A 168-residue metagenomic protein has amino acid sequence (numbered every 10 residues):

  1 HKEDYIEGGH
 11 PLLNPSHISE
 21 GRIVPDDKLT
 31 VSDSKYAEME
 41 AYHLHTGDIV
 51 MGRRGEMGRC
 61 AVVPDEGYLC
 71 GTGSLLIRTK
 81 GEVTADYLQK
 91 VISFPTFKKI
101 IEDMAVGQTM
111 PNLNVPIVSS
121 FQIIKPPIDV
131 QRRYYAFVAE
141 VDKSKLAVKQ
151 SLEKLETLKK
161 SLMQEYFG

Functional and structural regions predicted by a protein language model:
H1-I23, K35-M39, M57: Low-complexity, Lys/Gly-biased intrinsically disordered segments
G9, D27, G71-G73: A generic structural signal for short beta-strands and their flanking turns/coil linkers
P11, F94-I123: Specificity-determining recognition surfaces
N14-P15, S34, M39-S93, G107 (+1 more regions): A short beta-sheet element
S16-T30, P64-D65: Short, basic/aromatic beta-hairpin or loop at an interaction surface
T46, Y87-K90, I100, S120 (+1 more regions): Short, solvent-exposed alpha-helical surface patches in well-structured domains
L75-K80, S119-K125: Short, well-ordered beta-strand elements within core beta-sheets of diverse protein domains
S120-G168: Amphipathic alpha-helical coiled-coil/heptad-repeat segments
